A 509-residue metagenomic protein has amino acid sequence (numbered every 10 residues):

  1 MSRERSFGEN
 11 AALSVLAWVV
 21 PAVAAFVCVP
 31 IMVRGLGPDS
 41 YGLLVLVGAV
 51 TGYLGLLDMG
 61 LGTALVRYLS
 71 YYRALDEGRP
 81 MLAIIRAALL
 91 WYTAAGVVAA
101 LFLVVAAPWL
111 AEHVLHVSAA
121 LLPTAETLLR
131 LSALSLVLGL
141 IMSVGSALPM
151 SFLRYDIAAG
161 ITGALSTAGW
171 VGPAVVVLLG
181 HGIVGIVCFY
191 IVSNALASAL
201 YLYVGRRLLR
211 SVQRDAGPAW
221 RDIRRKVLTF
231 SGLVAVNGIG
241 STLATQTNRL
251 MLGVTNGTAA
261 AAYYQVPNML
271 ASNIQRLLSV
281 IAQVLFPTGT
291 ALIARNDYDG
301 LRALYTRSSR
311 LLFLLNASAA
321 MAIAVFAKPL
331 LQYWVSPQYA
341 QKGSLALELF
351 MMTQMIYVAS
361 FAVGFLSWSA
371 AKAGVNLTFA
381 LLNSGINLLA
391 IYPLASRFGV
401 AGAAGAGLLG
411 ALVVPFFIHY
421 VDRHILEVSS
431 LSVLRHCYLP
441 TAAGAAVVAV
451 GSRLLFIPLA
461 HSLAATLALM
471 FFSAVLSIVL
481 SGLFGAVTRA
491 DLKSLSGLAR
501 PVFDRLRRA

Functional and structural regions predicted by a protein language model:
M1-A24, R79-R86, P123-E126, Y201 (+3 more regions): N-terminal membrane topogenesis motif
M1-F7, Y201-T245, T288, I293-A303 (+2 more regions): Interhelical loop/hinge segments that connect adjacent transmembrane helices in multipass membrane
S6-Y71, A100-V104, S135, G169-W170 (+3 more regions): Signature of the first transmembrane helix
E9-A25, F189-Y201, G205, R221-A291 (+3 more regions): Transmembrane helical elements of multi-pass membrane transporters/channels
M59-L75, M150-S151, L209-R210, R214 (+3 more regions): Helix-loop junctions and terminal segments of transmembrane helices in multi-pass membrane transport/translocation
A107-S132, I323-Q354: Interfacial segments at transmembrane-helix termini and the short loops linking adjacent helices
R130, A159-L209, K226, F230 (+5 more regions): Hydrophobic alpha-helical transmembrane segments
V428-S430, S452-A509: Membrane-proximal transmembrane or re-entrant/amphipathic helices at the cytosolic face
